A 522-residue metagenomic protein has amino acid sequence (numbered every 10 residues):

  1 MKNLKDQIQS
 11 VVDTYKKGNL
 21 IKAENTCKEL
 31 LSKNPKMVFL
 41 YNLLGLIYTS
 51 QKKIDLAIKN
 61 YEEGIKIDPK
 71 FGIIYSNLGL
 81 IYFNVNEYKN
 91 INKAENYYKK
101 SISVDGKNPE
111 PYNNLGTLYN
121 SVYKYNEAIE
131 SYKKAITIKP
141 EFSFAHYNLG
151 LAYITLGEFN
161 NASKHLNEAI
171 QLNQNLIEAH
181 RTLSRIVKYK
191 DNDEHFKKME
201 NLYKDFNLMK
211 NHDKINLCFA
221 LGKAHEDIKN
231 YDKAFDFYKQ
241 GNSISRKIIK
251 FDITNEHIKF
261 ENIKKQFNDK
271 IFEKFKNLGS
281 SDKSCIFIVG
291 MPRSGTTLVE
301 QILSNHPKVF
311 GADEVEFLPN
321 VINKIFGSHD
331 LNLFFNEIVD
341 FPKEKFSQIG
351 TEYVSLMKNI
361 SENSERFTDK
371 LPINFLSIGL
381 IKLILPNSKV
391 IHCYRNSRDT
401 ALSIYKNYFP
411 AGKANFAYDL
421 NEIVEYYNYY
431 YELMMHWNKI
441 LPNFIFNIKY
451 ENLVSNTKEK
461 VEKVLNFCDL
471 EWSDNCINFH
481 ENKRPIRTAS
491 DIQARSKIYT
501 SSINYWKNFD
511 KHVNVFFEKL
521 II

Functional and structural regions predicted by a protein language model:
V12, F39-S50, I73-N84, E110-S121 (+3 more regions): Conserved alpha-helical positions within TPR/SEL1-like repeat arrays
K17, Q51, V85-Y88, V122 (+3 more regions): Structural motif corresponding to the intra-repeat A-B loop/turn of tetratricopeptide repeats
H165, S184, K197-L208, C218-I286 (+4 more regions): PAPS-dependent sulfotransferases, especially Golgi type II membrane carbohydrate sulfotransferases
L278-L383: Phosphate-binding active sites in nucleotide-utilizing proteins
I381-I404: Conserved phosphate-donor/acceptor-positioning beta-strand/loop module used by diverse small-molecule
